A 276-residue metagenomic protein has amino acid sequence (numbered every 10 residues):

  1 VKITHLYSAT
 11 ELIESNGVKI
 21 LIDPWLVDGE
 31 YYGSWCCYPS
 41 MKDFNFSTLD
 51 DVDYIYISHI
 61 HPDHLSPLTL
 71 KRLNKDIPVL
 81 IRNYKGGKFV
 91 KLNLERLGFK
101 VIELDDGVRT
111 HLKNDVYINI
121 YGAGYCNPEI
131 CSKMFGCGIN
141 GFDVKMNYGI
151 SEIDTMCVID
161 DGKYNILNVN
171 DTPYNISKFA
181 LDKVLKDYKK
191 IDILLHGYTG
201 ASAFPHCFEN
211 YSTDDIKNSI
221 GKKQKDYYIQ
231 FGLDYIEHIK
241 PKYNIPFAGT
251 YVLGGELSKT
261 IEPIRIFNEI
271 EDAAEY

Functional and structural regions predicted by a protein language model:
V1-N45, Y54, G149-D171: Conserved beta-strand hairpin/beta-sheet module of binuclear metal-dependent hydrolase folds, prominently
I13, D23, H59, S66 (+3 more regions): Divalent metal-coordination and catalytic microenvironments
V18, K75-P78, F99, K240-Y243: A short helix->loop->beta-strand "cap" motif at the edges of active sites that frequently abuts
V18-I60, P67-K75, I81, K85 (+4 more regions): Pre-active-site segment of Zn-dependent metallo-hydrolases
I20, Y56, L80, I166-N168 (+2 more regions): Structural motif
P24-L26, I60, A123-G124, N170-T172 (+2 more regions): Active-site metal-binding loops of divalent metal-dependent hydrolases
I81, E152, I176-E275: Cap/insert and terminal regions of metallo-dependent hydrolase folds
R82-K163, E271-Y276: Metallo-beta-lactamase
